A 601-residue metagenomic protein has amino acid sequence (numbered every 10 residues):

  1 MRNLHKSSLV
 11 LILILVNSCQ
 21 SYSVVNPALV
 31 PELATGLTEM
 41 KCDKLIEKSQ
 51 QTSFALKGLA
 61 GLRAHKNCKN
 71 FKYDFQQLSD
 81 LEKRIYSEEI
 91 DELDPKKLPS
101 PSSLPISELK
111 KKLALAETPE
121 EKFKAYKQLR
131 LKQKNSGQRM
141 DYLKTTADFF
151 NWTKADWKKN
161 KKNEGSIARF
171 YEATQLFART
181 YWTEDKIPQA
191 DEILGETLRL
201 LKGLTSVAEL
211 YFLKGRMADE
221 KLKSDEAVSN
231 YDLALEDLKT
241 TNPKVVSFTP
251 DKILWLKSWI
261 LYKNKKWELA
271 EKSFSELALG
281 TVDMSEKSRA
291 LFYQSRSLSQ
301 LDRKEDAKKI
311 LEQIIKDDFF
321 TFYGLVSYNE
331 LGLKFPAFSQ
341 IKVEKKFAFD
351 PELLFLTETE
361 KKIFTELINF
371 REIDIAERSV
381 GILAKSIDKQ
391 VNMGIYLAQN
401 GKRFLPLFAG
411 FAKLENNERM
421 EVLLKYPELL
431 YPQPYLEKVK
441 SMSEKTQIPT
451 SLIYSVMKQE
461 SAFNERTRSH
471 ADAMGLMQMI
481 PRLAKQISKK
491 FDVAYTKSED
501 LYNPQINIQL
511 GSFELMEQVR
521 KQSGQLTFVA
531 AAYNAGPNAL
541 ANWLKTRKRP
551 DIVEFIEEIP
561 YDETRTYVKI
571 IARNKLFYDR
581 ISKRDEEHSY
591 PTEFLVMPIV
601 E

Functional and structural regions predicted by a protein language model:
N17-S18: C-terminal motif of bacterial Sec signal peptides marking the signal peptidase cleavage site
Y22-L29, L37-C42, Q51-A60, N70-K96 (+11 more regions): Generic helix N-cap/helix-start motif at coil->alpha-helix transitions
T35-C42, L98-S107, K134-K154, W182-G195 (+4 more regions): Helix-turn-helix repeat elements of alpha-solenoid scaffolds
I46, K110, K127, K144-A147 (+9 more regions): Alpha-solenoid helical repeat scaffolds
Q76-K83, A147-N151, K304-L325, N329-F335 (+3 more regions): TPR/TPR-like (Sel1-like) alpha-helical repeat modules
A116, S136-K144, K161-G165, F170 (+11 more regions): Catalytic glycan-binding domains that act on GlcNAc-containing polysaccharides
L131, R179, R216, W259 (+3 more regions): Residue-level recognition of tetratricopeptide repeat
I315, F319-T321, N329-I363, R419-L429 (+4 more regions): Extracellular/periplasmic ectodomains of large secreted or surface enzymes and adhesion receptors
